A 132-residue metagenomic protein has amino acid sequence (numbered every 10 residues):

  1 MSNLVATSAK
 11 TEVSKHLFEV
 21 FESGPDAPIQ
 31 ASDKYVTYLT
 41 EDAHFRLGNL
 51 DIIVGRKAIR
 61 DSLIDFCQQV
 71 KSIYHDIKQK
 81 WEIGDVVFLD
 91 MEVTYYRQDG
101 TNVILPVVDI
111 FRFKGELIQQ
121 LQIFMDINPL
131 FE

Functional and structural regions predicted by a protein language model:
S2-A6, D61-E132: A beta-strand edge to alpha-helix "cap/lid" segment located at domain peripheries
S2-Y38: Short acidic-aromatic low-complexity motifs
V20-G24, R46, Y95: Alpha-helix C-capping/helix-to-loop hinge sites
S23-D26, T40-A43, L50, K71 (+3 more regions): Short linear sequence elements within intrinsically disordered, low-complexity coil regions
S32-I83: A solvent-exposed, acidic/Ser-Thr-rich amphipathic alpha-helical stretch
